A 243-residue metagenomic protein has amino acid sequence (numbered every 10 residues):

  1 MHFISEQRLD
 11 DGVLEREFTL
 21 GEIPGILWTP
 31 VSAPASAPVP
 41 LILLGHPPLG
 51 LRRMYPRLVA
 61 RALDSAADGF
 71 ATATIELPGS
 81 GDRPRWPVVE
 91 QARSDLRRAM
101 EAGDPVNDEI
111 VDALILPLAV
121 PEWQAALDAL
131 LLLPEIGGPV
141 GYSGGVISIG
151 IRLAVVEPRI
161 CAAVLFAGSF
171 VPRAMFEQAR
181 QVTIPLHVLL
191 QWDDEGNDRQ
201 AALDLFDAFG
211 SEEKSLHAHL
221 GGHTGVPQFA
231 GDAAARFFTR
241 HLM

Functional and structural regions predicted by a protein language model:
M1-P40: N-terminal cap/lid segment of alpha/beta-hydrolase-fold proteins
I42-L132: Serine-hydrolase catalytic machinery in alpha/beta-hydrolase-like enzymes
P117, P121-Q181: Primarily recognizes the serine-hydrolase "nucleophile elbow" in alpha/beta-hydrolase and SGNH/GDSL folds
A174, E195-A201: Conserved alpha/beta-hydrolase "acid-adjacent" motif
V182, V188-L190: Short beta-strand/loop motif that positions the catalytic acidic residue of the alpha/beta-hydrolase fold
W192-N197, T224-G225: Acidic catalytic loop of the alpha/beta-hydrolase fold
A202-L203, D207-G225: Catalytic histidine neighborhood in serine/cysteine hydrolases with alpha/beta-hydrolase-type architecture
L220-G221, V226-M243: Catalytic active-site module of serine/aspartate enzymes centered on a nucleophile-bearing elbow/loop
